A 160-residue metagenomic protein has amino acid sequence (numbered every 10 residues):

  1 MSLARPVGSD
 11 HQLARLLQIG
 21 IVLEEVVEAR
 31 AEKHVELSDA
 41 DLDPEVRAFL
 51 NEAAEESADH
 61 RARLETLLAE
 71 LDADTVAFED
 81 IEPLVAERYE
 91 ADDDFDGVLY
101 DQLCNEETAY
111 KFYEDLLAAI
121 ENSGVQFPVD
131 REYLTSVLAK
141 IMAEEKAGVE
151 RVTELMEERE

Functional and structural regions predicted by a protein language model:
S2-E160: Non-heme di-metal
